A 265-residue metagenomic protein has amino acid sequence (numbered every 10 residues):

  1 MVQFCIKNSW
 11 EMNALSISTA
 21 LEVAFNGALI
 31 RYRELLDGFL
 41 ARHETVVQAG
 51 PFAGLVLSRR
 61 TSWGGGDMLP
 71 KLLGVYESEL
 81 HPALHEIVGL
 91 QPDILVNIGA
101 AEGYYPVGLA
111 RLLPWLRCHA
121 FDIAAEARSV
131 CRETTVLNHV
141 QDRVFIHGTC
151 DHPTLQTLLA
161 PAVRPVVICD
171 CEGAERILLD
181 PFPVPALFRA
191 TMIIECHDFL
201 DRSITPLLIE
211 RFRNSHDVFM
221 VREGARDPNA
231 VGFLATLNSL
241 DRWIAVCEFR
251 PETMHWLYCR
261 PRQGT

Functional and structural regions predicted by a protein language model:
V2-H119, S129-T134, V140-R143, Q156-A162 (+1 more regions): S-adenosyl-L-methionine
L90-Q91, F188, N214-S215: Structured helix-beta-strand junction loops
I94, A100-E102, R143-L208: Active-site segment flanking the S-adenosylmethionine/decSAM binding pocket in AdoMet-dependent transferases
L112, L137, P183-L187, E210-R211: Glycine-rich, phosphate-binding/catalytic loops in enzymes
A124: Conserved SAM/SAH-binding beta-strand->alpha-helix loop
E210-R222: Conserved Class I S-adenosyl-L-methionine
